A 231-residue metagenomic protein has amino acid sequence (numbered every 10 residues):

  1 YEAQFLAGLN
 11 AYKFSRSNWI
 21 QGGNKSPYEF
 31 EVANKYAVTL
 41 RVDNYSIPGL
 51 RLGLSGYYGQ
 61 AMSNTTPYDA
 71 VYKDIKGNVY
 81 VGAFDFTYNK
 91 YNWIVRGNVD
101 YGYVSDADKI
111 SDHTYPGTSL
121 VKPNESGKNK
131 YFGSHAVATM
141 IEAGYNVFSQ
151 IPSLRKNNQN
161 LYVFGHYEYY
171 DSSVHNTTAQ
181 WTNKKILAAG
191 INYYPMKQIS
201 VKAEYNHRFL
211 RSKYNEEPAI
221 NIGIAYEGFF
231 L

Functional and structural regions predicted by a protein language model:
Y1-G59: Aromatic- and glycine-enriched pocket-lining scaffold segments that form the walls of small-molecule binding clefts
N10-E29, K156-Y162, H166-A188, Y193-Y194 (+1 more regions): Outer-membrane beta-barrel transmembrane domain signature
N34-V38, K76-G82, N89, H135-T139 (+2 more regions): Residues that define the transmembrane beta-barrel architecture of outer-membrane proteins
D43-H175, Y226: Detector for outer-membrane/organellar transmembrane beta-barrel domains, recognizing the amphipathic beta-strand
R96-N98, V163-H166, G190-N192, S200-N206: Conserved active-site loop/cleft motifs that coordinate metal ions or position small ligands
Y101-K109, Y205-I220: Outer-membrane beta-barrel translocator/channel fold
V137-F148, K185-Y194, I199-A203: Conserved C-terminal beta-signal and adjacent last beta-strands/turns of outer-membrane beta-barrel proteins
E217-L231: Outer-membrane beta-barrel "beta-signal"
